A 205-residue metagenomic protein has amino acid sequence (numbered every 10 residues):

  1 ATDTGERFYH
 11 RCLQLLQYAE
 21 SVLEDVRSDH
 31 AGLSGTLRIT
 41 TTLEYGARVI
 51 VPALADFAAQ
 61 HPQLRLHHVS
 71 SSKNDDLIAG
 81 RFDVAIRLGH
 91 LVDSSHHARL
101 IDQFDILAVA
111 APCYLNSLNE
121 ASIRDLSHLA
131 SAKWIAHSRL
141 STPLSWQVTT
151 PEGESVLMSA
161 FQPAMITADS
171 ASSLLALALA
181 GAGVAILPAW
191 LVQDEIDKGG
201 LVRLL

Functional and structural regions predicted by a protein language model:
A1-Y18: Basic, amphipathic "hinge/linker" alpha-helix immediately C-terminal to the N-terminal HTH DNA-binding motif
Q17, G32, G80-F82, G199: Structured loop/turn residues at beta-strand edges in well-structured enzyme cores
E20-R27: A short, exposed helix-loop element centered on a Lys and neighboring polar residues
H30-G32, M158: Short, flexible turn/loop "capping" segments at secondary-structure junctions
S34-H97: Central regulatory/effector-binding core of bacterial HTH transcription factors
D75-A79, L91-L205: C-terminal regulatory
